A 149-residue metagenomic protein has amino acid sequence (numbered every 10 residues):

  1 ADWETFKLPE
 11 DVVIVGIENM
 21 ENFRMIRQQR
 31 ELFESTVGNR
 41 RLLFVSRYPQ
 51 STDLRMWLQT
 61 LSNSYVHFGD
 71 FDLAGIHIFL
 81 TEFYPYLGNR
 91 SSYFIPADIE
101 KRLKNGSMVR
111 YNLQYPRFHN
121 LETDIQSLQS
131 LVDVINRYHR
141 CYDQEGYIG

Functional and structural regions predicted by a protein language model:
A1-S62, A74, L80-G149: Nucleic-acid enzyme cleavage-core boundary/entry regions
H67: Terminal peptide-recognition signature
D70: G-domain G4 guanine-recognition motif of GTPases
